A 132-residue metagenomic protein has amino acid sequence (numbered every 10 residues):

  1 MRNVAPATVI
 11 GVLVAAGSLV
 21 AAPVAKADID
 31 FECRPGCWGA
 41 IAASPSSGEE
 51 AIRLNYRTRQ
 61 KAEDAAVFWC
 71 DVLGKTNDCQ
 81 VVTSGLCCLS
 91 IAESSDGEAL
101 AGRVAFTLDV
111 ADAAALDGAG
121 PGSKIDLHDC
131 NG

Functional and structural regions predicted by a protein language model:
R2-A7, A21-G132: Secreted/extracellular ectodomain signature
I10-S18: Bacterial N-terminal signal peptides
